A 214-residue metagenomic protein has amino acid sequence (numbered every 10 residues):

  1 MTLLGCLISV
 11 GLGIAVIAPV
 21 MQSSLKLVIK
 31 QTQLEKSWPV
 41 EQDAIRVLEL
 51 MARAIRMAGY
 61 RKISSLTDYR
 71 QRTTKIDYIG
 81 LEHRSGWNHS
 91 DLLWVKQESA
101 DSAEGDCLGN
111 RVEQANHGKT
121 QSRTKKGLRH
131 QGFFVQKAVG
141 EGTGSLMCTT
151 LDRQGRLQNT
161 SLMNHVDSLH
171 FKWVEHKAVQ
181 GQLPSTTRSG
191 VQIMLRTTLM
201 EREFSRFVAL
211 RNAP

Functional and structural regions predicted by a protein language model:
M1-A52, R56-Y60: Aliphatic-rich helix starts adjacent to a transmembrane/signal segment
I8, V16-V20, R61-S65, G132-Q136 (+2 more regions): A generic short-segment signal for beta-strand/edge and adjacent turn/coil regions
Q22, Q71-R72: Alpha-helix termini
P39, A58, S65, R72 (+3 more regions): Short linear sequence signals and composition-biased patches located at protein termini or domain-edge surfaces
E49, G127-Q136, V191-M200: A short, hydrophobic secondary-structure junction motif
T73-K172: Surface-exposed loop/linker segments characteristic of extracytoplasmic
